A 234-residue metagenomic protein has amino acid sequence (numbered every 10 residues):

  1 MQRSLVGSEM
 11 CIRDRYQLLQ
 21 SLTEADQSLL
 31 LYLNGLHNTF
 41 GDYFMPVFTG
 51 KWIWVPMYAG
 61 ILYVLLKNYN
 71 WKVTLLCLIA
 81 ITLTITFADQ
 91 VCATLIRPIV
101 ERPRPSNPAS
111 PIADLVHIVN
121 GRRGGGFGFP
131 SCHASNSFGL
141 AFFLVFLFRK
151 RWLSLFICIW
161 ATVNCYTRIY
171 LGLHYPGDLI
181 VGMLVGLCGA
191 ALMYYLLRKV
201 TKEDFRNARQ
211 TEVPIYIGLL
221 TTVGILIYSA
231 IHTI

Functional and structural regions predicted by a protein language model:
M1-D14: Single conserved hydrophobic/aromatic residue that forms the stacking wall/gate of nucleotide- or nucleobase-binding
R13-F40, P105-S131: Extracytosolic (periplasmic/ER-lumenal) interhelical loops and adjacent juxtamembrane/interface segments of multi-pass
L36-W54: Hydrophobic transmembrane alpha-helical segments in integral membrane proteins
F48-L65, I79, H133-N136: Hydrophobic alpha-helical transmembrane segments
G60-L66, T162, L184: Hydrophobic transmembrane alpha-helices of multi-pass, membrane-embedded glycosylation machinery
L62-C92, L153-L155: Interfacial segments of alpha-helical transmembrane regions
T86-S106: Transmembrane alpha-helix/helix-exit interface in multi-pass inner-membrane proteins
H117-I234: Membrane-embedded catalytic cores of phosphoryl/pyrophosphoryl-handling enzymes
